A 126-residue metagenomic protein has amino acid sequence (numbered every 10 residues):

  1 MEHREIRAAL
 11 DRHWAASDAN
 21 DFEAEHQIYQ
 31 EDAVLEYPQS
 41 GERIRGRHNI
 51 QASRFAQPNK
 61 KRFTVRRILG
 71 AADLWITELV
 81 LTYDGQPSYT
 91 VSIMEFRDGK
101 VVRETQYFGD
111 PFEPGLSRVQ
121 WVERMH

Functional and structural regions predicted by a protein language model:
M1-E31, G115, Q120-H126: Short, low-complexity N-terminal intrinsically disordered segments enriched in polar/charged residues
E2-E5, F22-D73: A solvent-exposed, acidic/Ser-Thr-rich amphipathic alpha-helical stretch
H13, E25-H26, A33, G46 (+4 more regions): Hydrophobic pocket/interface hotspot
N49, L81, Y107-G109: Residue-level structural signal for beta-strand termini and adjacent loop
K61-F63, Q86-I93: Short, surface-exposed coil-to-beta transition loops
T77-D84: Short beta-strand segments that buttress and anchor functional surface loops
V91-R124: Short beta-strand edge/turn micro-motifs at domain boundaries
